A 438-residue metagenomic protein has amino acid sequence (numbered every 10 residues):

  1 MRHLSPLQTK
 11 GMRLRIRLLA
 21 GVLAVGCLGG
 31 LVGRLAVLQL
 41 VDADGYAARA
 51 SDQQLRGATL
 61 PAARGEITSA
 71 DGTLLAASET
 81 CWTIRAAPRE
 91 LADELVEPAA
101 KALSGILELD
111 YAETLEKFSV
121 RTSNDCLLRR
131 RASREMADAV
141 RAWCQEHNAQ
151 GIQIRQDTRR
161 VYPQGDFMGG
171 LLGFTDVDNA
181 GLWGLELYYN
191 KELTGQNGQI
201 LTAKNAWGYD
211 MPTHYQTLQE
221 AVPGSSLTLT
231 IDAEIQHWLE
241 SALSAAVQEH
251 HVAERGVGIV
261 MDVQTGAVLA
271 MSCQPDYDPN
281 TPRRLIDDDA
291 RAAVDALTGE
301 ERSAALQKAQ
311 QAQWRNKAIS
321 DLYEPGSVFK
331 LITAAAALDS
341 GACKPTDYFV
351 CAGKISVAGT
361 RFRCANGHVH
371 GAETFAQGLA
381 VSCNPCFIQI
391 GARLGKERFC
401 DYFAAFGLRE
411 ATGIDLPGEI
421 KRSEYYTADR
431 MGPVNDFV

Functional and structural regions predicted by a protein language model:
M1-L297, Q313, L322, V350 (+1 more regions): Periplasmic/cell-envelope proteins involved in peptidoglycan metabolism and beta-lactam response
R2, A76, N205-L218, V263-V328 (+1 more regions): Beta-lactam-recognizing serine transpeptidase/beta-lactamase-like catalytic domain environment
